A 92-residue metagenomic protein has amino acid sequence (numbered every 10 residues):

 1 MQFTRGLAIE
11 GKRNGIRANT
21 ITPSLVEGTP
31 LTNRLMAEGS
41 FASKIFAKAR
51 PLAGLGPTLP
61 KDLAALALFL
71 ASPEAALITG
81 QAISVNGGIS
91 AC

Functional and structural regions predicted by a protein language model:
M1, T29, K61-A64, A76: Residues in well-ordered alpha-helical elements
M1-E10: Conserved catalytic helix of short-chain dehydrogenase/reductases
T4-R5, A64-A67, A71: Short-chain dehydrogenase/reductase
K12, R17, I78-G80: Short, small/polar-rich loop/turn modules that mediate ligand/substrate recognition or access, typified
R13, V26-L52: A glycine/serine/threonine-rich, flexible loop-to-helix segment that serves as the NAD(P) cofactor-binding "lid"
R17-E27, A71, S84-N86: Conserved SDR Rossmann-fold cofactor-binding beta-strand/turn motif
S40-F41, P51-L63, E74: A conserved structural motif in NAD(P)-dependent oxidoreductases
L55, L68, T79-C92: Short C-terminal tail/terminal secondary-structure segment of NAD(P)H-dependent dehydrogenase/reductase domains
